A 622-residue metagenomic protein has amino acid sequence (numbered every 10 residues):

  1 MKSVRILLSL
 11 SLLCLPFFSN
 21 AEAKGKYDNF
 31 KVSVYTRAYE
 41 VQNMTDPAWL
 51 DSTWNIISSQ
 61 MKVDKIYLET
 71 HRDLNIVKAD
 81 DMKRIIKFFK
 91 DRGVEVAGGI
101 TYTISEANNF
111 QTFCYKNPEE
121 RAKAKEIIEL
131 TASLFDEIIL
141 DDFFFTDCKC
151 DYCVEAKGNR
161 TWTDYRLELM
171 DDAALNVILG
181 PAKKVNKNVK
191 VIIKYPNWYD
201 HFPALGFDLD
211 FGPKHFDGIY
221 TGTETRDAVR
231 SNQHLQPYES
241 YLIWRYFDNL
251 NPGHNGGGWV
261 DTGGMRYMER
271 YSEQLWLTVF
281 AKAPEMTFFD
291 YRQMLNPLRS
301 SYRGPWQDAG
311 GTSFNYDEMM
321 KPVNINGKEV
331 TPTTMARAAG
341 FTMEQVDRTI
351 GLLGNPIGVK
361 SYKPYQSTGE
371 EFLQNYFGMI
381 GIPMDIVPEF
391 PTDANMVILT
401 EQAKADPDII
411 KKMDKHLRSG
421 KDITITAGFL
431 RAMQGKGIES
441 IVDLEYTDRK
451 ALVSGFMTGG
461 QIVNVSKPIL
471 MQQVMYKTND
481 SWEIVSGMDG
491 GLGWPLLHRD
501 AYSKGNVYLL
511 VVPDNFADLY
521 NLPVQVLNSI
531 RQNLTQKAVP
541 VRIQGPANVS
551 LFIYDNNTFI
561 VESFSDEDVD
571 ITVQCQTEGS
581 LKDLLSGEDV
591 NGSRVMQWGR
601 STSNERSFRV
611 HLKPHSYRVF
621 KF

Functional and structural regions predicted by a protein language model:
G25-D51, M82-D136, D142, T146-D151 (+2 more regions): Active-site-adjacent "subsite" loops/lids of carbohydrate-active enzymes
Y27-Q42, V96-S105, I139-L140, L167-L205 (+2 more regions): Aromatic-lined carbohydrate-recognition surfaces of secreted/lumenal glycan-active proteins
T36-M44, Y67-I76, E106-A124, G158-D172 (+5 more regions): The substrate-binding groove and active-site-proximal loops of carbohydrate-active enzymes, especially glycoside
Q42-Q60, P118-T131, H201-G212, M268-T278: Short, acidic/polar
P47-N55, L373-A394, E401-K404: A short, well-structured beta->alpha microelement
W49-D73, L130-I139, I219, L275-E285 (+2 more regions): Catalytic domains of carbohydrate-active enzymes, especially glycoside hydrolases
N109-T112, D136, D142, D147-K157 (+6 more regions): Hydrophobic targeting/anchoring helices
M384, P388, T400-F622: A conserved amphipathic helix/loop scaffold that creates a polar/acidic microenvironment used either to coordinate
